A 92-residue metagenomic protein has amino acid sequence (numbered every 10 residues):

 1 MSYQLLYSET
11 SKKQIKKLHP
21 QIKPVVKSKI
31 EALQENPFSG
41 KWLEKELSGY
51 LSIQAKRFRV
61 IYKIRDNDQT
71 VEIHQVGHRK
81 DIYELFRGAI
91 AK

Functional and structural regions predicted by a protein language model:
M1-P24, K29: Arg/Lys-rich, positively charged N-terminal/basic patches that mediate binding to nucleic acids
S2-Q4, K63-K92: Enriched for short, Lys/Arg-rich terminal
K12, E44, Y83: Nucleotide phosphate-binding site architecture
Q14, K29, S52, E72-Q75 (+1 more regions): Residue-level recognition of specific faces of alpha-helices
P20, E31-E35, A91: Short, intrinsically disordered, mixed-charge
I30-Q54: A short, surface-exposed loop/turn module that caps and links secondary-structure elements
A55-R57, D66: A generic beta-sheet turn/junction motif
